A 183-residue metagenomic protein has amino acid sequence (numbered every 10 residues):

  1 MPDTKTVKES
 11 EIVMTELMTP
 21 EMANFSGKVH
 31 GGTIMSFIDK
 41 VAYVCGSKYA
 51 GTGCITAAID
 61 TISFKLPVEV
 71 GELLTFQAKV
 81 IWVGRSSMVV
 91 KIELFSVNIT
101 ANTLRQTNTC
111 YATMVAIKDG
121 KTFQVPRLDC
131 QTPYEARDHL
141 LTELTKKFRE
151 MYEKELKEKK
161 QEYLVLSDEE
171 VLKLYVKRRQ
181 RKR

Functional and structural regions predicted by a protein language model:
P2, I12, V70, I81-R183: HotDog/MaoC-like acyl-thioester-processing domains
T4-E11, V29, K40-T75, I81-W82 (+2 more regions): Hydrophobic beta-strand-centered segment that forms part of the acyl-chain substrate-binding groove
V13-L17: Active-site-flanking beta-strand signature of metal-NTP-handling nucleotidyl enzymes and homologous cyclase-like
M18-M22: Conserved short histidine dyad/triad with adjacent acidic residue
A23-K28: A short glycine/serine-rich beta->alpha loop
F37: Conserved catalytic core of Hanks-type protein kinase domains
